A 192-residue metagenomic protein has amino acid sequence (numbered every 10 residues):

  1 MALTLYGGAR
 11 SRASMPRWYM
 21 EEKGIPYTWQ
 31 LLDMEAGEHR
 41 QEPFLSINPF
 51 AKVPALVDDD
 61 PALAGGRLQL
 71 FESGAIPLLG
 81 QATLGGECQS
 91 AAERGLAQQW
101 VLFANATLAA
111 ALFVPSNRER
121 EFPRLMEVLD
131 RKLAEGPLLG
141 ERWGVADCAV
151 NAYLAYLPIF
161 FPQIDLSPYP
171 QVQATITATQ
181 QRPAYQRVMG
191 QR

Functional and structural regions predicted by a protein language model:
M1-R124, D130: GST-like domain detector, emphasizing the conserved glutathione-binding G-site in the N-terminal thioredoxin-like
G80, A92, W100-Q181, R187-V188: GST-like fold's C-terminal all-alpha helical module
G190-R192: Terminal-tail/helix-coil boundary detector
